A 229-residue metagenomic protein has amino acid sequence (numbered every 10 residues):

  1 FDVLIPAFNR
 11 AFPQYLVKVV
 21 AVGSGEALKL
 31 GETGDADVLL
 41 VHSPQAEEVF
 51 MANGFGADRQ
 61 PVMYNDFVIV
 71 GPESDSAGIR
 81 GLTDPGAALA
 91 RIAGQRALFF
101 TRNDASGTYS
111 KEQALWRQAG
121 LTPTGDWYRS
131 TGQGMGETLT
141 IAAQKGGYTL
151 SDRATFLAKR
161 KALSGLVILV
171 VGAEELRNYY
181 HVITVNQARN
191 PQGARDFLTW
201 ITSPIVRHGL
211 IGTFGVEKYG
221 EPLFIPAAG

Functional and structural regions predicted by a protein language model:
F1-F12, L16-V17, G25, K29 (+3 more regions): Exported/periplasmic ABC-transporter solute-binding proteins
L28-S43, E47-V62: Short beta-strand-centered segments that line the small-molecule binding cleft or hinge of alpha/beta clamshell
M63-Y64, L176: A short, structural micro-pattern
Y64-D66, R96: Residue-level signal for tight coil/turn positions that link beta-strands
I69: Serine endopeptidase catalytic core focused on the charge-relay Asp
